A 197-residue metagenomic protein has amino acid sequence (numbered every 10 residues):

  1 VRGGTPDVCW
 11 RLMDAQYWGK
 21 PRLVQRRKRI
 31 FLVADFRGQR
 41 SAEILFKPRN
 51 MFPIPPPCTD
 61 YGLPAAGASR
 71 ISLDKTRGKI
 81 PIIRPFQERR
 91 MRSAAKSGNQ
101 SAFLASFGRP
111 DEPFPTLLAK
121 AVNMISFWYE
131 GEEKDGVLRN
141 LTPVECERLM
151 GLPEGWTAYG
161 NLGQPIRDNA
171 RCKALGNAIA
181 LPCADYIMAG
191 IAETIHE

Functional and structural regions predicted by a protein language model:
V1-V122, Y129-G131, V137-R139: Class I S-adenosyl-L-methionine
A119, E145-Y159: Glycine-rich, acidic and aromatic/proline-enriched surface loops and short helix-turn segments that act as binding
G136-L138, C146-E147: Hydrophobic alpha-helical interface faces used for helix-helix packing
L149, A174-I191: Cytochrome P450 heme-iron axial ligand motif
Q164, K173: Glycine- and charged-residue-rich phosphate/anionic-cofactor binding loop of Rossmann-like
D168: Catalytic phosphate/metal-binding cores of nucleic-acid and nucleotide-processing enzymes, i.e., regions that mediate
E193-E197: Generic C-terminal helix-cap and adjacent flexible tail
